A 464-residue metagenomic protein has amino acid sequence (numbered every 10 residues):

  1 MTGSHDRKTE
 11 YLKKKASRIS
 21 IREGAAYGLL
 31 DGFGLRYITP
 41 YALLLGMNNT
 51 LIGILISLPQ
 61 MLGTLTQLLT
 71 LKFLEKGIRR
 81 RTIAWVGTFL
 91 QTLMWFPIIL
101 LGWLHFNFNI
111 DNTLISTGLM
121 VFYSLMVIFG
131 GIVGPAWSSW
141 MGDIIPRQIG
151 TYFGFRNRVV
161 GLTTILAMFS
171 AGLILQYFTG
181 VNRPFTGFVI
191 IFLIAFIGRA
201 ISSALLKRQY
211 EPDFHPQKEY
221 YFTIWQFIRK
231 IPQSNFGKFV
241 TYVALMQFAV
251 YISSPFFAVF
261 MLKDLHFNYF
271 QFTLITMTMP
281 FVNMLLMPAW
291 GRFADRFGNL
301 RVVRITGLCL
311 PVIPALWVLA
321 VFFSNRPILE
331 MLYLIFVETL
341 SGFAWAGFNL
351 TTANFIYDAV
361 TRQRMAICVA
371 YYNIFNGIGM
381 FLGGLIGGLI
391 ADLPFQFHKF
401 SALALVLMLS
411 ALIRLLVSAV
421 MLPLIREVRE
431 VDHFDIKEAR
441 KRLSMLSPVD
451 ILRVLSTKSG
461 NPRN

Functional and structural regions predicted by a protein language model:
T2-K14, Y210-Y242, V431-N464: Juxtamembrane intracellular "pre-TM" segments in multi-pass secondary transporters
T2-L65, T70, L74, R81-G87 (+3 more regions): Helix-loop boundary and gating motifs at the non-cytosolic
A25, M94-W95, L101, N109-V133 (+2 more regions): Hydrophobic core of transmembrane alpha-helices in multi-pass small-molecule transporters, especially MFS/SLC-type
T39-L44, K72-K76, I99-N109, T164-T186 (+1 more regions): Transmembrane alpha-helix termini and helix-breaking/packing motifs in multi-pass membrane transporters
T66-R79, L175, L286-N299, A391-F395: Helix-to-loop junctions at the C-terminal end of transmembrane segments in multipass secondary transporters
E75-L93, R183, R296-L310, H398-S401: Cytoplasmic membrane-interface "Motif A"-like loop-to-helix N-cap segments of 12-TM Major Facilitator Superfamily
T88-T113, Y177, L308-I328: C-terminal ends and interior cores of transmembrane alpha-helices in multi-pass membrane transporters/permeases
G130-I145, G347-T361: Intracellular juxtamembrane helix-capping segments at the cytosolic ends of symmetry-related transmembrane helices
